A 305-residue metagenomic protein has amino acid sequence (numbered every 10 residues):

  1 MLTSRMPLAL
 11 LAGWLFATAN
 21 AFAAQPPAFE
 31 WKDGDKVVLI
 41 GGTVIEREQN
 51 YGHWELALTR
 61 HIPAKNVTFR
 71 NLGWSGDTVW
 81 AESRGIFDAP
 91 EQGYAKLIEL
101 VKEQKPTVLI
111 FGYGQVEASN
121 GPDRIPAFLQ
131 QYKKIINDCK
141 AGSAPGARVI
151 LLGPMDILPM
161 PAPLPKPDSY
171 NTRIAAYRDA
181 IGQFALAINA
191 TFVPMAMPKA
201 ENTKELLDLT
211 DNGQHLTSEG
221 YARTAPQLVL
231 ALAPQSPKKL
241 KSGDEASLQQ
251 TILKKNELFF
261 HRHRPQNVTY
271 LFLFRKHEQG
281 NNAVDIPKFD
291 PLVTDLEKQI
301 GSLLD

Functional and structural regions predicted by a protein language model:
P7-N20: Bacterial N-terminal signal peptides
A23-S75, P90, L97-K105, L109 (+1 more regions): Serine-esterase "nucleophile elbow" of acetyl-processing enzymes
K32, Q49, A187, D208-D305: Conserved catalytic region of serine esterases and O-acyltransferases that act on ester linkages in lipids
K36-I40, T68-G73, T107-Y113, R148-G153 (+2 more regions): Structural recognition of the beta-strand scaffold that forms the well-ordered cores of secreted hydrolase catalytic
I40, N50-G52, R60, E82 (+4 more regions): Oxyanion-hole/transition-state-stabilizing segment in secreted/luminal serine hydrolases and related acyltransferases
T43-R47, W74-W80, V108, Q115-N120 (+4 more regions): Solvent-exposed loop/turn segments at secondary-structure junctions within structured extracellular/periplasmic domains
L72, R148-M155, N171-L207, A222-Q250 (+1 more regions): Extracellular serine-dependent O-acyl
G112-E117, N137-I174, M195-A196: Active-site segments of SGNH/GDSL-like serine hydrolases that catalyze O-acetyl group transfer/hydrolysis on lipids
